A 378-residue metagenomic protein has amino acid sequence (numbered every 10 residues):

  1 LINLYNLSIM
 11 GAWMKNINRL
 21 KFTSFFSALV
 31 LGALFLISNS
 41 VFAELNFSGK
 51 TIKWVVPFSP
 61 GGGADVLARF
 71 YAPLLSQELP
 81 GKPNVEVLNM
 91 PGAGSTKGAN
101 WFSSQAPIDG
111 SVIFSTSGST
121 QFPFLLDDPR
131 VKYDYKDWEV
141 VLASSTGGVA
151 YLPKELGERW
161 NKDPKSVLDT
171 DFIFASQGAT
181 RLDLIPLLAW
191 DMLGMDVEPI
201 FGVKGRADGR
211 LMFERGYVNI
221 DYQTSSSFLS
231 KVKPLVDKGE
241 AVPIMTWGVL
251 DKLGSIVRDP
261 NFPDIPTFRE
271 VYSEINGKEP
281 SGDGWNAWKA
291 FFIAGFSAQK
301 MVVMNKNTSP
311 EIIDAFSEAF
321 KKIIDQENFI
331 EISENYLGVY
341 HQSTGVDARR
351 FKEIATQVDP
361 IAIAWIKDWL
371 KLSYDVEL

Functional and structural regions predicted by a protein language model:
L1-W13: Short, Lys/Arg-enriched N-terminal segments with co-localized hydrophobic residues within the first ~10-30 amino acids
K15-L29: Bacterial N-terminal signal peptides that target proteins for export
S38-S40: N-terminal signal peptide c-region/cleavage motif recognized by signal peptidases
S48, Q77-K82, W101-V112, F124-Y217 (+2 more regions): Hinge/capping helix and adjacent helix->loop/strand transition within the periplasmic-binding protein
W54-R69, P91-G94, S176-R181: Extracytoplasmic "Venus flytrap"
P91, D171, A175-G277: Ligand-binding pocket segment of bilobal, Venus flytrap-like solute-binding proteins
V232-I324, I361-W365, W369-L378: C-terminal lobe and pocket-closing loops of periplasmic/extracytoplasmic Venus-flytrap solute-binding proteins
G248-I256, F268, K321, D325 (+1 more regions): Mature extracytoplasmic/periplasmic domains
